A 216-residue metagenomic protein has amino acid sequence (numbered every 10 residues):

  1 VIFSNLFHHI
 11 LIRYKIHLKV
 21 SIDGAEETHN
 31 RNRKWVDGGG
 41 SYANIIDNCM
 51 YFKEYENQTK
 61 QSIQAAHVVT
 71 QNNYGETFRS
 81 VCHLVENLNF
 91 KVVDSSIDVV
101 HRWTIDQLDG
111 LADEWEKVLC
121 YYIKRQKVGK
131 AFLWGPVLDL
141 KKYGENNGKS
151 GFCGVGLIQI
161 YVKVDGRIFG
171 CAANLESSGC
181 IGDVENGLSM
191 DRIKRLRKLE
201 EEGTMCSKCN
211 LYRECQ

Functional and structural regions predicted by a protein language model:
V1-I97: Radical SAM/AdoMet-radical enzyme domain recognition
I2, A25, T70-N72, V99-R102 (+4 more regions): Short, solvent-exposed loop/turn segments at secondary-structure junctions
E27-N32, K91-L111, F132-N147, L175-C180: Flexible glycine/acidic-rich beta-alpha junction loops that bind and position SAM and/or redox cofactors in anaerobic
D113-G144, I168, A172-Q216: C-terminal accessory region of radical SAM enzymes
C153-L157: Short, small/polar residue-rich loop motifs at catalytic or cofactor-binding pockets
K163: Short, acidic, Ser/Thr-enriched surface-loop or helix-capping motifs
